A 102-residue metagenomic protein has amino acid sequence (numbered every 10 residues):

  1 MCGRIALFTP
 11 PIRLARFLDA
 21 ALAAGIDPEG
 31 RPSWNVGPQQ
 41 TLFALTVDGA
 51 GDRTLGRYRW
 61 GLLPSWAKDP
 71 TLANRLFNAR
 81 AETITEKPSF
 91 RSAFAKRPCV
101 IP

Functional and structural regions predicted by a protein language model:
M1-P102: Short linear sequence motif anchored by a di-proline
